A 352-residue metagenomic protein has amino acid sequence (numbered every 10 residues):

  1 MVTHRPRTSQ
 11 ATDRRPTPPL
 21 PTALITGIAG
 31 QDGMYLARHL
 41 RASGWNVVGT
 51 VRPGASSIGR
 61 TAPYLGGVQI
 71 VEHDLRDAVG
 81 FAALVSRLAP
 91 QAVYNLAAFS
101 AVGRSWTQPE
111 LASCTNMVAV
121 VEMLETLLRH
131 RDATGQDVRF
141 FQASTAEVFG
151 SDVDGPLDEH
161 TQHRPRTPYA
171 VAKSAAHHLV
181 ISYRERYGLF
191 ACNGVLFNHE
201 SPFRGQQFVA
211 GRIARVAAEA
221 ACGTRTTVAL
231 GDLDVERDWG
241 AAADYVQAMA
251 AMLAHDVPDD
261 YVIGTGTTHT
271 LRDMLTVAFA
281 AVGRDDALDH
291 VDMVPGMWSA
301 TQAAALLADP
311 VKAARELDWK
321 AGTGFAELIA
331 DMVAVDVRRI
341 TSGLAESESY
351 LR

Functional and structural regions predicted by a protein language model:
V2-H199, L253, V337, A345 (+1 more regions): N-terminal Rossmann-like NAD(P)+-binding domain of SDR-like oxidoreductases, especially those catalyzing
Y35, G59, A83, T107 (+5 more regions): Generic recognition of short, well-ordered alpha-helical segments
A42, G49-T50, V209-R212, A217-R352: C-terminal substrate-binding subdomain of Rossmann-fold SDR/epimerase-dehydratase oxidoreductases
S56-I58, G150-S151, P202-R204, L271-R272 (+1 more regions): A short beta-to-alpha transition loop/helix N-cap that caps and shapes the active-site region
Y64, H73, D77, G205-Q206 (+3 more regions): Residue-level signature of the cytosolic catalytic core of signaling kinases
F141, G155, C192, Q206 (+3 more regions): Residues that recognize and position ribonucleotide moieties
T161, P165-A172, P202, Q206-A210 (+1 more regions): The catalytic Tyr-centered alpha-helix of NAD(P)H-dependent dehydrogenases
E200-F203, D256: Transmembrane helix irregularities
